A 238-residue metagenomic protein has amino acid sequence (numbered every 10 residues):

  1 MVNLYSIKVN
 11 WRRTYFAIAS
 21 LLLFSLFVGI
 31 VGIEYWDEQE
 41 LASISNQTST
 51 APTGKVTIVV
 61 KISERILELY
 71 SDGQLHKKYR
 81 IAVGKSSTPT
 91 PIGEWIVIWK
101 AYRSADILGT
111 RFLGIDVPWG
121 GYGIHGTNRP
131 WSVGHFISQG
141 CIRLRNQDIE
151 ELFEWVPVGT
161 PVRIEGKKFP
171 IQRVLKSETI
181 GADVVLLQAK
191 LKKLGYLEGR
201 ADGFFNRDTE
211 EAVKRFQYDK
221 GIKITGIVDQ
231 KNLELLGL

Functional and structural regions predicted by a protein language model:
M1-V9: Juxtamembrane low-complexity tails/linkers enriched in Ser/Thr-Pro and polybasic
V9-I115, Q230, L236: Cell wall/extracellular polymer interaction/catalysis modules
P89-I92, A101-R200, K223, K231-E234: Exported/periplasmic cell-wall-interacting domains
E198-F204, E211: Glycine- and charge-enriched low-complexity intrinsically disordered segments
V213-Q217: Conserved hydrophobic/aromatic packing and binding residues within compact polymer-binding modules
K220: Conserved micro-motifs of the catalytic ATP-binding
I224-G226, L238: Extracytoplasmic low-complexity/disordered linkers and repeat tracts associated with LysM-containing
